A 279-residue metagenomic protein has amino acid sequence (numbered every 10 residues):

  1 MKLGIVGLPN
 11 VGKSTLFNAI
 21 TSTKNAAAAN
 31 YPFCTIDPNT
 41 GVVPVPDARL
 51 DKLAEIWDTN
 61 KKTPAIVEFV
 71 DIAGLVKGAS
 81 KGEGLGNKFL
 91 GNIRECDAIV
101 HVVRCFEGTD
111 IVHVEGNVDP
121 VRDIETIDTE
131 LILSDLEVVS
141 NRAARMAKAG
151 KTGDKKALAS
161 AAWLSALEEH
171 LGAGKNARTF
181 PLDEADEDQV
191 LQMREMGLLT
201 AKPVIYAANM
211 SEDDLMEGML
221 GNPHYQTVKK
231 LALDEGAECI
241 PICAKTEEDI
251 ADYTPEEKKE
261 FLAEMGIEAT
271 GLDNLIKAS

Functional and structural regions predicted by a protein language model:
M1-V112, V139-N141, R145-M146: Conserved G1/Walker A P-loop phosphate-binding module
K2-V6, V11, F17, R145-S279: C-terminal-of-GTPase-core extension/linker across diverse P-loop GTPases
T15, K52, T126, V138 (+2 more regions): Alpha-helical scaffold segments in soluble metabolic enzymes
S22, A29, E55-K61, G84-L85 (+6 more regions): Residue-level detector of functional hotspots within protein domains
F33, D47-L50, T63-F69, E83-D97 (+8 more regions): Amphipathic alpha-helical transducer elements in NTP-driven molecular machines
G41-P46, A73-E83, R94-K155, H170-D186 (+2 more regions): Conserved Switch II/interswitch segment of TRAFAC-class P-loop GTPases
